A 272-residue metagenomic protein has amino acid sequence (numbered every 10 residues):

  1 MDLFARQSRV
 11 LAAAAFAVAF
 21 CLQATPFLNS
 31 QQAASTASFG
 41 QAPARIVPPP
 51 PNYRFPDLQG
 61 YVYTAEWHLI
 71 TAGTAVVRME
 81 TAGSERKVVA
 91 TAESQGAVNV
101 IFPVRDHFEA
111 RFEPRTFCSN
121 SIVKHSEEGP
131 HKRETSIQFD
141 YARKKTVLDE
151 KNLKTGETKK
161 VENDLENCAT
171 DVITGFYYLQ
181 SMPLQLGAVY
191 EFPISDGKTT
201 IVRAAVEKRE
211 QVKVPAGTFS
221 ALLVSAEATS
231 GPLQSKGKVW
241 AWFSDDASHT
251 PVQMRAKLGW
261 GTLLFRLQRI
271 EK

Functional and structural regions predicted by a protein language model:
D2-A15: Bacterial N-terminal signal peptides that target proteins for export
A12-P26: Bacterial N-terminal signal peptides
F27, Q32-Y141, Y178-K272: Acidic, serine/threonine-rich low-complexity disordered tracts
R133-Y177: Hydrophobic, well-structured mid-protein blocks that either form specific transmembrane helices
